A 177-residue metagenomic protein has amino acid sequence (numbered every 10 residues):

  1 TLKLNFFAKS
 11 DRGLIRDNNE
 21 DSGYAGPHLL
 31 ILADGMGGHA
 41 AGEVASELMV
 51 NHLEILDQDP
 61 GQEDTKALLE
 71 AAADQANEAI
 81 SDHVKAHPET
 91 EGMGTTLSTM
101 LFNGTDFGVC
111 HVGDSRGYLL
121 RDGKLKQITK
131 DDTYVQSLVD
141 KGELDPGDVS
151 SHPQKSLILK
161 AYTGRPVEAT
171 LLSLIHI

Functional and structural regions predicted by a protein language model:
T1-I175: PP2C/PPM-type serine/threonine phosphatase catalytic domain
